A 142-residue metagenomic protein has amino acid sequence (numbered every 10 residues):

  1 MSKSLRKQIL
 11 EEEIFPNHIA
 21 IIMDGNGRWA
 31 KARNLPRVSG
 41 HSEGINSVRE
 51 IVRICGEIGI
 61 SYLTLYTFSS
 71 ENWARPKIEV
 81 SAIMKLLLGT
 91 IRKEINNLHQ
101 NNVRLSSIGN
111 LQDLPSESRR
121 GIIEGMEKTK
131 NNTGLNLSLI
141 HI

Functional and structural regions predicted by a protein language model:
M1-I140: Flexible, compositionally biased loop and terminal segments
